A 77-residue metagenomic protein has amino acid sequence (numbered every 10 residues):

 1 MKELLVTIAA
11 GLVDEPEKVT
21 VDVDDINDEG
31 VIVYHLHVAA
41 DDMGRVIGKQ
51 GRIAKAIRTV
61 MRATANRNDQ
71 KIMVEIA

Functional and structural regions predicted by a protein language model:
M1-R45, K49, K55-A77: RNA-contacting regions in translation and RNA-metabolism proteins, encompassing KH/S1 modules where present
